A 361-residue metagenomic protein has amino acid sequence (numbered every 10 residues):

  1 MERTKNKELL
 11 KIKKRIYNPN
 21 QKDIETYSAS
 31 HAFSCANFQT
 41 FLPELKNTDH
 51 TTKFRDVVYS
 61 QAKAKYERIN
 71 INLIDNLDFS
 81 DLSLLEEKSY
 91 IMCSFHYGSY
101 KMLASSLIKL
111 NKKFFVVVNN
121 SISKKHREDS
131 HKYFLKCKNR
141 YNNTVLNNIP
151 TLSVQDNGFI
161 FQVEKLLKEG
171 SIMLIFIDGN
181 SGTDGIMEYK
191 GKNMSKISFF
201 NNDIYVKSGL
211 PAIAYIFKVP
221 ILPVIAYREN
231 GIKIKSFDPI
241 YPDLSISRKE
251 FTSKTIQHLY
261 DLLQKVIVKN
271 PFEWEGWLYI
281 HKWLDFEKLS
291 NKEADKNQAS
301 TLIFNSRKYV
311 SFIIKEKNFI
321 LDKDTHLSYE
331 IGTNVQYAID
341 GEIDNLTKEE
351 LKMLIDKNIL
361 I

Functional and structural regions predicted by a protein language model:
M1-S105, K113, H131-R140: Membrane-anchoring hydrophobic helices of lipid-metabolizing enzymes
F115-I122: Short internal beta-strands
K124-S130, K233: Short, charged, surface-exposed secondary-structure boundary motifs
Y141-T151, K192-F199: Short, basic, glycine/proline-bearing loop/turn elements
N148-I160: Active-site glycine- and acidic-residue-rich loops that bind and position anionic ligands or nucleotide-like cofactors
N157-N318, K348-D356: Non-catalytic C-terminal accessory region of glycerolipid acyltransferases and related lyso-lipid remodeling enzymes
Y309-A338: Low-complexity, glycine/alanine/valine/leucine- and proline-rich hydrophobic stretches
Y329-I361: Long, charge-rich, low-complexity alpha-helical segments
